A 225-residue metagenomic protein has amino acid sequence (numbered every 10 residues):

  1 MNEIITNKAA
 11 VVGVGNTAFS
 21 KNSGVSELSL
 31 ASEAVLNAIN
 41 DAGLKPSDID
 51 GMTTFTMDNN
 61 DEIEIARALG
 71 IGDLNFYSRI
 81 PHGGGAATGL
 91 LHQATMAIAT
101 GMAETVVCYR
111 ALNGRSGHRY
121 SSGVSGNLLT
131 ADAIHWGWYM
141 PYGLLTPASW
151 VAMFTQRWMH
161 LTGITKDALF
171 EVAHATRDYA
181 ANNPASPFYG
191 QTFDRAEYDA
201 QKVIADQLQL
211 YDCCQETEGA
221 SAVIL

Functional and structural regions predicted by a protein language model:
M1-H82, T95, A99-T100, R110-T217 (+1 more regions): Conserved "HGTGT" condensation-loop signature of ketosynthase/thiolase-family condensing enzymes that catalyze
G84-A86: Short helix-initiation/N-cap motifs at beta->coil->alpha
G89: Active-site histidine-anchored catalytic micro-motif
T105-Y109: Short, well-structured beta-strand segments enriched in hydrophobic/aromatic residues within extracellular or lumenal
